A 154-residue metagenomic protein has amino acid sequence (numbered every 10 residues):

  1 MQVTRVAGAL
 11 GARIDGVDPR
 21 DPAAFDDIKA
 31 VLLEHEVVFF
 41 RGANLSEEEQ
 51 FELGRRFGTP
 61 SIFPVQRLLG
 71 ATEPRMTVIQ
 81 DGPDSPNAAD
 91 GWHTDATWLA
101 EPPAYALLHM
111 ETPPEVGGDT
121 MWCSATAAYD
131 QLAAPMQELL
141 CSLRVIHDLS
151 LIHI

Functional and structural regions predicted by a protein language model:
M1-I152: Non-heme Fe(II) oxygenase catalytic core, chiefly the N-lobe of the double-stranded beta-helix
